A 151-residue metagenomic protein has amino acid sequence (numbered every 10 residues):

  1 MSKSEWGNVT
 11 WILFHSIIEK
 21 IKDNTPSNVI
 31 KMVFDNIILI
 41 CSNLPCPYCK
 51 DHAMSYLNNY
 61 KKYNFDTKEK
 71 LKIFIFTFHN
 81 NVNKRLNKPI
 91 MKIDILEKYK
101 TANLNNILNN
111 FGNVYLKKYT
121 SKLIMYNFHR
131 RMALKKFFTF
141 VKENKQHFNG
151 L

Functional and structural regions predicted by a protein language model:
M1-L151: Aromatic-rich, lipid-facing transmembrane alpha helices and their immediate juxtamembrane interface loops in integral
